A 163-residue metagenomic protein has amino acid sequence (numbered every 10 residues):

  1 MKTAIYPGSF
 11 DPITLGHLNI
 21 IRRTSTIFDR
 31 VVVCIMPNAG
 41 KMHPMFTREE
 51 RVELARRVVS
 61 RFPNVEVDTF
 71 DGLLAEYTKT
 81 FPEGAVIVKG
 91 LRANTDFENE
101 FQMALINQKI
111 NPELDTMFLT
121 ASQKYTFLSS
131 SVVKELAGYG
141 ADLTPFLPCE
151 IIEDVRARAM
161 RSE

Functional and structural regions predicted by a protein language model:
M1-E163: Nucleotidyltransferase catalytic core that binds NTPs
